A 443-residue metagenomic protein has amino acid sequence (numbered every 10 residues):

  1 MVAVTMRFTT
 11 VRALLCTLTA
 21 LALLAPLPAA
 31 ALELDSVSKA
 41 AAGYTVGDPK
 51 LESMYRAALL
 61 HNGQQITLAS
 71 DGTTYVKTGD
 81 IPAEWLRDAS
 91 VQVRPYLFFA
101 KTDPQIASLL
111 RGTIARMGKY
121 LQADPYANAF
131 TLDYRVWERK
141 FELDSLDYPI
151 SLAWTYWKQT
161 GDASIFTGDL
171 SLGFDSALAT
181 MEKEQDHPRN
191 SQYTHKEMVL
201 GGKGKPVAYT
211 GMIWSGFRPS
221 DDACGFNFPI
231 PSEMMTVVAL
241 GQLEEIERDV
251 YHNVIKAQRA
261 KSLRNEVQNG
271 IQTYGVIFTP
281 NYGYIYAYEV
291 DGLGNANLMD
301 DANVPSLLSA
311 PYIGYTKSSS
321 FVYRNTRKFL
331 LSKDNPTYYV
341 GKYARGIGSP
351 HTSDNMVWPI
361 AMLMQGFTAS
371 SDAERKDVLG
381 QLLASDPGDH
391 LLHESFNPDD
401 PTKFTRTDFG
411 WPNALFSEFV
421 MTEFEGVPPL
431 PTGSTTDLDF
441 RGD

Functional and structural regions predicted by a protein language model:
V2-T17: Bacterial N-terminal signal peptides that target proteins for export
L15-P26: Bacterial N-terminal signal peptides
A30-R87, G112: Low-complexity, Ser/Thr/Pro/Gly-enriched N-terminal "stalk/linker" regions
E33-P49, S90-P104, Y148-A163, M234-N253 (+3 more regions): Well-ordered alpha-helical scaffold segments within catalytic/enzyme domains
M54, A58, P104-Y120, D162-E184 (+4 more regions): Extended, well-ordered alpha-helical scaffold segments
P82-L110, I114-K196, G410-F424: Aromatic-rich carbohydrate-recognition surfaces in CAZymes
L86, Q122-F130, D175, A179-V238 (+2 more regions): Extended ligand-binding clefts on enzyme/binding-domain cores
V136-E142, N297-K317, N355-D443: C-terminal capping/lid segments that line or modulate ligand- or cofactor-binding pockets
